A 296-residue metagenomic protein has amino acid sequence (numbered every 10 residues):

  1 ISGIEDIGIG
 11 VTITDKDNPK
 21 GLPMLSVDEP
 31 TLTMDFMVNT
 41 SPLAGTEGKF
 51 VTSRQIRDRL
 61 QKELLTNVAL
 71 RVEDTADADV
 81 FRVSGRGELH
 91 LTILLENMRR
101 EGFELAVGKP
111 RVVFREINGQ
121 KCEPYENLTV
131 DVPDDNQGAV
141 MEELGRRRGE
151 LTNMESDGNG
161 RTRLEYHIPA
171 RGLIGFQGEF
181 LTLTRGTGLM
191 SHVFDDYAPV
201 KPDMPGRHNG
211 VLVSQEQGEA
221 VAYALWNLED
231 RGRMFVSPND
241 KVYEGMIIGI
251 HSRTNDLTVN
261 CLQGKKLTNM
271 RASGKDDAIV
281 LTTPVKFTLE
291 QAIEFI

Functional and structural regions predicted by a protein language model:
I1-I296: Accessory interaction regions appended to the cores of large information-processing enzymes
